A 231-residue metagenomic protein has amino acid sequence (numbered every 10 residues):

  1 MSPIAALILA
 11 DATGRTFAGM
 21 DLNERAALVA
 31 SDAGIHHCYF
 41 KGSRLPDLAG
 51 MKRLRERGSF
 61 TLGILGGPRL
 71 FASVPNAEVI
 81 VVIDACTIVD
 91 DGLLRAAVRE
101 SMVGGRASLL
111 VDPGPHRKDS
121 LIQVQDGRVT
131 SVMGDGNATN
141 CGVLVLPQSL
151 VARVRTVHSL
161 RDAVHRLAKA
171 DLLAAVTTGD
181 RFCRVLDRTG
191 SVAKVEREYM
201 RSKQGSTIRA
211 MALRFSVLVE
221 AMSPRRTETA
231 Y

Functional and structural regions predicted by a protein language model:
M1-A49, F60, Y231: N-terminal glycine-rich phosphate-binding loop and ensuing alpha1 helix
M1-S2, L9-A10, R44-P46, T87 (+5 more regions): Left-handed beta-helix
L28, D32, R99, R197: Short, well-ordered alpha-helices that flank and scaffold nucleotide-derived cofactor binding pockets
G34, K52, I88-D162: Conserved core of the sugar-phosphate nucleotidyltransferase
G42, I64-G67, D84, V111: Short loop/edge segments at beta-strand edges and connector loops that shape dinucleotide/nucleotide cofactor-binding
M51-P68: Conserved donor nucleotide-binding strand/loop of the catalytic core
L70-P75: Short amphipathic alpha-helix with an adjacent loop that forms part of the alpha/beta core around
I80-V82: Short aromatic/hydrophobic "clamp" motif used to bind/position activated sugar donors
